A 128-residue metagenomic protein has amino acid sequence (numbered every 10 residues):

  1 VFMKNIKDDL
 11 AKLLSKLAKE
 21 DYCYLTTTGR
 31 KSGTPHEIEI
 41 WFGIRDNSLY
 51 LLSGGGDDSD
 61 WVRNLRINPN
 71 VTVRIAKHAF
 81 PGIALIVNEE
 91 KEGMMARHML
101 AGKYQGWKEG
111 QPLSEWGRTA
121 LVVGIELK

Functional and structural regions predicted by a protein language model:
V1-C23: Extreme N-terminal tail/first-helix region
N5, Y22, R45-D46, A76 (+1 more regions): General secondary-structure edge motif
D9-K12, E37-I38, E109-Q111: A generic local structural motif
L13-S15, Y50-R63: Covalent nucleotidyltransferase core used to form phosphodiester bonds in nucleic acids
A18-E20, P35, R66, R118: Short, solvent-exposed coil/turn segments
E20-G54, V71: Short beta-strand segments
G56-K128: Short, structured beta-strand-loop surface elements
